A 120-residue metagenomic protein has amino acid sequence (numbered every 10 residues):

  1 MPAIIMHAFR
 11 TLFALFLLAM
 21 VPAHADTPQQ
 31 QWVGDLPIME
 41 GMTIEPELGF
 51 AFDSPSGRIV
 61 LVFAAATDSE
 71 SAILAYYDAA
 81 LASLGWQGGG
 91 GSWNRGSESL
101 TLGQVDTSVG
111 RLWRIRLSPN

Functional and structural regions predicted by a protein language model:
M1-P2, L17: Generic short amphipathic/hydrophobic targeting helices enriched at N-termini, encompassing Sec-type signal peptides
P2-I5, H24-N120: An acidic-aromatic pocket/loop used at catalytic or ligand-binding sites
L12-F13, A23: Cleavable N-terminal signal peptides
L18-P22: N-terminal signal peptide c-region/cleavage motif recognized by signal peptidases
